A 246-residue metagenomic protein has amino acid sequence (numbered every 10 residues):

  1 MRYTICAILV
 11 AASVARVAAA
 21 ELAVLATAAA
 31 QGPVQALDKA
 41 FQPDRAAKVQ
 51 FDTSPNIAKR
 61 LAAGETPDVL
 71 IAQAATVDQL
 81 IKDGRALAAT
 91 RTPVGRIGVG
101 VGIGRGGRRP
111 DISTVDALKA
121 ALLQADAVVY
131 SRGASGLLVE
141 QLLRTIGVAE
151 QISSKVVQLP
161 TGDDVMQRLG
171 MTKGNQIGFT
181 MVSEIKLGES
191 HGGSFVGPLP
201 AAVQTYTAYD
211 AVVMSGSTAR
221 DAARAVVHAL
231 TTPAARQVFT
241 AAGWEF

Functional and structural regions predicted by a protein language model:
T4-A12: Sec-dependent N-terminal signal peptides
V14-A19: Sec/Tat signal peptide C-region and signal peptidase I cleavage site
A20-P55, K59-T66, A74-D83, L87-A88 (+2 more regions): Exported/periplasmic ABC-transporter solute-binding proteins
